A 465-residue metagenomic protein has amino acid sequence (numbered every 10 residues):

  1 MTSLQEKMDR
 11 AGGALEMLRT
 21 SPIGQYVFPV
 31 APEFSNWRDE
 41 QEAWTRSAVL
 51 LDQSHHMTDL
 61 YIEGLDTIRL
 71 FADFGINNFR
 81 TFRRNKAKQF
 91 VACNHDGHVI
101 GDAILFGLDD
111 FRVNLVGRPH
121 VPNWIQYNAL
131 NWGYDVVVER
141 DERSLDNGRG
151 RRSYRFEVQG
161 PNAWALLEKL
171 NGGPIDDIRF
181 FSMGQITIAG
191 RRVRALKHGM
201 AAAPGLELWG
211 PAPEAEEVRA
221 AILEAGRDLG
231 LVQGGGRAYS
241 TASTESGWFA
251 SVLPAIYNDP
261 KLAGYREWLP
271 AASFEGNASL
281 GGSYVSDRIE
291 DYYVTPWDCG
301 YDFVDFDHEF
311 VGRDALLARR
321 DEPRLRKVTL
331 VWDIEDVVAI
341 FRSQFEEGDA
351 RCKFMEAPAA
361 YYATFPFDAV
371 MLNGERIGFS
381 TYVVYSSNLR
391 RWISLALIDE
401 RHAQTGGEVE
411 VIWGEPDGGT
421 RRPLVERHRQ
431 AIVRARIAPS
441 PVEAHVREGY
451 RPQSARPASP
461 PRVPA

Functional and structural regions predicted by a protein language model:
M1-Q89, C93, H98-I100, K327: Acidic, proline/glycine-enriched N-terminal capping motif
M1-V27, P32, G107-A465: Conserved, structured C-terminal
D102-L105: Short, surface-exposed charged micro-motifs
